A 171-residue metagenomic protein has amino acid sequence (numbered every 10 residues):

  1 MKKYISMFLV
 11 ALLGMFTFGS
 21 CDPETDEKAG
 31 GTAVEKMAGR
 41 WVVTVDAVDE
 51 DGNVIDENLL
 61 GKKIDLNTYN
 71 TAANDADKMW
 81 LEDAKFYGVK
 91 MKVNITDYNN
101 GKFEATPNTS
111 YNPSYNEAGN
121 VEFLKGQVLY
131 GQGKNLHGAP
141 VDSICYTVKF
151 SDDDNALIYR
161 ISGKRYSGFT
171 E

Functional and structural regions predicted by a protein language model:
M1-Y4: Positively charged n-region of N-terminal signal peptides that target proteins for export
M7-L13: Sec-dependent N-terminal signal peptides
F16-S20: C-terminal motif of bacterial Sec signal peptides marking the signal peptidase cleavage site
D22-T25: Bacterial signal peptide processing site
K28-E171: First exposed extracellular module after export/assembly in secreted or surface-exposed proteins
